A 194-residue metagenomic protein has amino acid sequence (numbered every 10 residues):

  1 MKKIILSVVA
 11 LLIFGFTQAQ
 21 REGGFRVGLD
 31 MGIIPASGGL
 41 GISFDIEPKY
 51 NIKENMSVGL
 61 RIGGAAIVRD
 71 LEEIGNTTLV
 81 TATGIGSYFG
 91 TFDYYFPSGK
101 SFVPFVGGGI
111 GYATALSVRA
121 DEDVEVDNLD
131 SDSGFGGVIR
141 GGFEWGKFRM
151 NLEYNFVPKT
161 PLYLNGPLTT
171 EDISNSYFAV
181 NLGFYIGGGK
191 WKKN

Functional and structural regions predicted by a protein language model:
I4-I13: Sec-dependent N-terminal signal peptides
A19-R61, Y177-N194: Short glycine/proline- and aromatic-enriched beta-strand/turn motifs that initiate or cap beta-hairpins
G23-F25, G38-I42, A82-Y88, F102 (+3 more regions): Residues that define the transmembrane beta-barrel architecture of outer-membrane proteins
G23-L29, V58-L60, Y88, P104-I110 (+3 more regions): Transmembrane beta-strands of outer-membrane beta-barrel proteins
V27-I33, I46, L60-A66, V106-Y112 (+3 more regions): Transmembrane beta-barrel strands of outer-membrane/channel proteins
G39-F44, D70-T77, L116-V126, T160-L168: Outer-membrane beta-barrel translocator domains and adjoining extracellular loop/strand segments of Gram-negative
R61, A65-E73, G137, E144-N194: Predominantly the C-terminal beta-signal and adjacent terminal strand-loop region of outer-membrane beta-barrel
R61-R119: Outer-membrane beta-barrel translocator/channel fold
